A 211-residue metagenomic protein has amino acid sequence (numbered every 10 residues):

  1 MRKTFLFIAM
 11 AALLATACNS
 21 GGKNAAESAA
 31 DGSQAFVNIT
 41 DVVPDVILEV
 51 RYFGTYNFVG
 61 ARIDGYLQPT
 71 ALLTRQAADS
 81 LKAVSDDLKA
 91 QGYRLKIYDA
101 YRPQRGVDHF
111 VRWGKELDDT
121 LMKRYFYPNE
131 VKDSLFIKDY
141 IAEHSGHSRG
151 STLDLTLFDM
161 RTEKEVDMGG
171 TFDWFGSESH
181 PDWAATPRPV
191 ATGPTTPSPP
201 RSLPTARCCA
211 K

Functional and structural regions predicted by a protein language model:
M1-T4: Positively charged n-region of N-terminal signal peptides that target proteins for export
L6-A11: Sec-dependent N-terminal signal peptides
L14-A17: C-terminal motif of bacterial Sec signal peptides marking the signal peptidase cleavage site
N19-A100, V107-C209: Extracytoplasmic cell-surface/polysaccharide-interacting catalytic and binding patches
